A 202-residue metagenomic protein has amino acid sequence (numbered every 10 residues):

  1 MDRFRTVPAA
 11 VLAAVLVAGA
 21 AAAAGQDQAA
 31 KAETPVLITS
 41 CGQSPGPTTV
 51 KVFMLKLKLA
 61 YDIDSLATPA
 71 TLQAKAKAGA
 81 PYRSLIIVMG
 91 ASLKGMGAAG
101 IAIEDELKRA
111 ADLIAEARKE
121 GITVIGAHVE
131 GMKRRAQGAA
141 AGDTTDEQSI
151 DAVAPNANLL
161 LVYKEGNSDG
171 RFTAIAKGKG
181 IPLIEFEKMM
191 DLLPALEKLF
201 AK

Functional and structural regions predicted by a protein language model:
M1-V11: Bacterial N-terminal signal peptides that target proteins for export
A9-G19: Bacterial N-terminal signal peptides
Q28-L59: Short, charged N-terminal beta->alpha structural module
K56-G79: A short, well-structured beta->alpha microelement
D62, Y163, P182-M190: Short acidic-hydrophobic, aromatic-tinged amphipathic segments that line or gate anion-handling sites
G97-E120, I175-L183: A short, gly/pro- and small-residue-rich
E106-T144, E187-K202: Ser/Thr/Gly-rich flexible loops in soluble cytosolic domains mediating phosphotransfer, phosphorylation
A136-L161: Short, electropositive alpha-helical surface patch
